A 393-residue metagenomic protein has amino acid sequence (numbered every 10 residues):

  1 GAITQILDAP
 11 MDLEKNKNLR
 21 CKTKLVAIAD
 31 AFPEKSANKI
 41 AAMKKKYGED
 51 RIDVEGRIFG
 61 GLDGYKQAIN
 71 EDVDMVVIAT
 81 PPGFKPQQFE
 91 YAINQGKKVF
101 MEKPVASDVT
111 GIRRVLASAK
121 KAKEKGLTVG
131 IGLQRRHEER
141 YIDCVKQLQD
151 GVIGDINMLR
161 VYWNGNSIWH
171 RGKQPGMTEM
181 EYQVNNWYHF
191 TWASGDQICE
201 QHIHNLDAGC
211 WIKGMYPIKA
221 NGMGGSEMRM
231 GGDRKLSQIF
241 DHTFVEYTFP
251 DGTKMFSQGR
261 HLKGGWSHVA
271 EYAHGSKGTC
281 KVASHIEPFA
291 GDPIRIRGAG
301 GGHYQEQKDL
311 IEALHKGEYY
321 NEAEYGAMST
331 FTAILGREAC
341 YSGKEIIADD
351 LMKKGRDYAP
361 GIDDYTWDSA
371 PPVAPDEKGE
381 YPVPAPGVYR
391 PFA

Functional and structural regions predicted by a protein language model:
G1-D50, E138, G209, R390-P391: N-terminal Rossmann-like dinucleotide-binding module
G1-I3, K125-I131, R135-S237, V245 (+5 more regions): Predominantly a Rossmann-like dinucleotide-binding segment in NAD(P)-dependent oxidoreductases
Q5-I6, E200, H204-P217, N221 (+3 more regions): C-terminal helical cap and adjacent loop that interface with cofactors, partners, or active-site loops
K17-L19, I40-G56, G355-I362, W367-S369: Short mixed-charge
I28, V76, L159: Receiver (REC) domain switch-region micro-motif
K46-I78: A structured beta-alpha segment of the ubiquitous adenosine-cofactor-binding alpha/beta core
D74, P82, P86-H137, G151: Beta-strand-loop-alpha-helix segment that lines the small-molecule cofactor/substrate pocket of alpha/beta enzymes
